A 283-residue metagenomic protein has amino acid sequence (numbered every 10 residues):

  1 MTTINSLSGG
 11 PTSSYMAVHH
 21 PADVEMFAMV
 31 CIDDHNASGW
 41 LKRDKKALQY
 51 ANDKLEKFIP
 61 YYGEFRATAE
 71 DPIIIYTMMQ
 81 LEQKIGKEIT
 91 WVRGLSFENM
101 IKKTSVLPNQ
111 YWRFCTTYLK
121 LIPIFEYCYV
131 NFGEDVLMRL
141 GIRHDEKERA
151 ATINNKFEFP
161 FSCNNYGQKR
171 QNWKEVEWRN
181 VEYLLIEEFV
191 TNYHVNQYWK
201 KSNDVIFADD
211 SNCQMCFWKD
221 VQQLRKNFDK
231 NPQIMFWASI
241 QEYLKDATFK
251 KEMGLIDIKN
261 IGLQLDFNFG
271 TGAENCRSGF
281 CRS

Functional and structural regions predicted by a protein language model:
M1-S283: Nucleotide-activated chemistry modules centered on ATP-dependent adenylation/adenylyltransferase
